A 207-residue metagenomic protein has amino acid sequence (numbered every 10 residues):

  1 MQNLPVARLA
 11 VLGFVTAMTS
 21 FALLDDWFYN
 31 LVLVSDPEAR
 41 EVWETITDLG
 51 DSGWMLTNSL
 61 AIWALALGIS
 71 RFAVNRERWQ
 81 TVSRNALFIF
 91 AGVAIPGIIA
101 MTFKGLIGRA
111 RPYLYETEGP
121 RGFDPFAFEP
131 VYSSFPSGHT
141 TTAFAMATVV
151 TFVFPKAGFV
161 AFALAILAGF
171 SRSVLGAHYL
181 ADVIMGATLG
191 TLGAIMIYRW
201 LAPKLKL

Functional and structural regions predicted by a protein language model:
M1-I62, K104-A127: N-terminal transmembrane-helix/juxtamembrane module of multi-pass inner/ER membrane proteins
M1-L9, G68, P120-L207: Membrane-embedded catalytic cores of phosphoryl/pyrophosphoryl-handling enzymes
M1-P5, A39, W43, N75-R84 (+3 more regions): Juxtamembrane/transmembrane-helix boundary motifs in multi-pass membrane proteins
A10-V15, I89-G97, A187, T191: Alpha-helical transmembrane spans of integral membrane proteins, capturing the lipid-embedded, hydrophobic core of TM
A22, D26, G97-M101, T191-Y198: Transmembrane alpha-helical segments of multi-pass membrane transport proteins and ion-pumping complexes
D26-W27, L31, S35, G68 (+6 more regions): Membrane-interface elements of multi-pass transporters and channels
Y29-N30, N75-A157, A165: Membrane-interface loops
D51-S70, H139-T142, V150: Hydrophobic alpha-helical transmembrane segments
